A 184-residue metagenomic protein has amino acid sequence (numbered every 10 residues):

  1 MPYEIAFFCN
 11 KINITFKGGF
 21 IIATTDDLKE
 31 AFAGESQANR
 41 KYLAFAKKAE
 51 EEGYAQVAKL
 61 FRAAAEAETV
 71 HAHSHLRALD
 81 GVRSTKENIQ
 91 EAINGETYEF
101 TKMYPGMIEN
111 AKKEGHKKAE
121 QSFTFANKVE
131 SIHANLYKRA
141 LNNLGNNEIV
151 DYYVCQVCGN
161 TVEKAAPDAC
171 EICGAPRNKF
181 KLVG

Functional and structural regions predicted by a protein language model:
Y3-I21: Short, Lys/Arg-enriched N-terminal segments with co-localized hydrophobic residues within the first ~10-30 amino acids
F20-G184: Non-heme di-metal
